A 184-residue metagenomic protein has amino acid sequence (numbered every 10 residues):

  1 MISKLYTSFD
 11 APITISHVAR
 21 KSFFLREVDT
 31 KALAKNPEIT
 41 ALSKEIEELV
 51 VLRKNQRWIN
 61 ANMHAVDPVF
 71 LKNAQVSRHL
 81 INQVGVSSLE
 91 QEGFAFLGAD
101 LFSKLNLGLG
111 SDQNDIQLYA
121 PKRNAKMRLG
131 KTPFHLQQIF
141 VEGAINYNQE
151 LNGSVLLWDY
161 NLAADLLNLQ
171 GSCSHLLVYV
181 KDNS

Functional and structural regions predicted by a protein language model:
M1-N62, P68-Q91: Hydrophobic, regular-secondary-structure patches
S8-D10, W58-A61, E90-F94, Q113 (+3 more regions): Extracytoplasmic
T14-S16, S43, N60-A65, A95-G98 (+4 more regions): Soluble periplasmic/extracytoplasmic beta-strand elements of cell-envelope proteins
E45-L49, D100, Y119-N124: Generic short beta-strand segments
L71, L101-F102, A163: A generic structural signal for short hydrophobic patches within well-formed alpha-helices
Q75, L97-D112: Short, solvent-exposed hinge/capping segments at secondary-structure junctions
G108-R123: Short coil-to-beta transition motif at edge beta-strands of beta-rich domains
P121-A125, L129-S184: Mechanotransmission and gating elements of multispan inner-membrane complexes involved in transport and envelope
